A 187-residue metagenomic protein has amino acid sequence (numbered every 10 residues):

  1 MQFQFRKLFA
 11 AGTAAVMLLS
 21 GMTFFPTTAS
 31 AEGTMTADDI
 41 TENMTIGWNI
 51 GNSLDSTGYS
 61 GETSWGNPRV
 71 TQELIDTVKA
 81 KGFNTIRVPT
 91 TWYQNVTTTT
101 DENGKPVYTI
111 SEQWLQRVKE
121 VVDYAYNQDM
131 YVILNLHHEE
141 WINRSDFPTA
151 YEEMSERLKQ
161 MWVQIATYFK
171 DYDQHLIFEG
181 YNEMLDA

Functional and structural regions predicted by a protein language model:
M1-T13: Bacterial N-terminal signal peptides that target proteins for export
T13-G21, V163: Hydrophobic alpha-helical targeting segments used for export or membrane insertion
L19-G33: Sec-dependent signal peptide cleavage junction
M35, T41-A187: Active-site mouth of glycoside hydrolases
